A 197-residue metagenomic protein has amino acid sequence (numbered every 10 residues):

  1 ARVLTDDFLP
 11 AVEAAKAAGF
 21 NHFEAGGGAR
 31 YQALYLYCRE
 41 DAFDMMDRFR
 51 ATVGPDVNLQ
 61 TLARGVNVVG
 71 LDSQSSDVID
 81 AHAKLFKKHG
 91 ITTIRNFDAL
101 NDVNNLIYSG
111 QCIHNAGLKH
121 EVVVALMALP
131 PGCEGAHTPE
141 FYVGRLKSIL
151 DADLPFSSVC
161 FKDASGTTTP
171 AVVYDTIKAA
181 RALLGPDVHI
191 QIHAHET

Functional and structural regions predicted by a protein language model:
A1-A25, A33-L34: Conserved N-terminal beta1-alpha1 strand-loop-helix module at the mouth
A15, N96, V159: Conserved, mostly hydrophobic/aromatic
A17-F20, I91, L154-F156: A structural motif
H22, G27-K147, D163-G166: Active-site beta->alpha loop and helix N-cap motifs at the rims of alpha/beta catalytic domains
T52-P55, N115-L118, A152-L154, A182-V188: Short helix-capping segments at alpha-helix termini
Y142-F156, P170-D175: Phosphate/pyrophosphate-binding betaalpha-module
A164-T197: Catalytic alpha/beta core domains of metabolic enzymes, predominantly
